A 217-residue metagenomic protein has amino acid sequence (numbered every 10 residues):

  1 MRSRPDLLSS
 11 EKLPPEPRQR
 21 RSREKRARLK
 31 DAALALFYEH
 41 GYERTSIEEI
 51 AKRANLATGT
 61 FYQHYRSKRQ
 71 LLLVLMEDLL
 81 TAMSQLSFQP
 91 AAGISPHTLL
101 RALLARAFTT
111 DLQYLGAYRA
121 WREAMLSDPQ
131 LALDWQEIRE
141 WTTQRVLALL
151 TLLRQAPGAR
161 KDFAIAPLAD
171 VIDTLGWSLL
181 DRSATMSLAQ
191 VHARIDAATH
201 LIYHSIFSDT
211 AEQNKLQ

Functional and structural regions predicted by a protein language model:
M1-E24, T210-Q217: N-terminal intrinsically disordered/low-complexity leader segments
S22-L34, I50-A51, L71, L75-M83 (+1 more regions): Generic hydrophobic, amphipathic alpha-helix propensity
R28, A32-H40, A82-P90, V171-R182: Solvent-exposed, amphipathic alpha-helical segments
R28, L36-Q70, V74: Helix-turn-helix
V74, F88-G116, I165-I172, I195: Hydrophobic alpha-helical connector segments
T81-S84, T109-Q113, P129-Q155, A166-D170 (+4 more regions): Amphipathic alpha-helical packing segments from all-alpha helical-bundle domains
Y118-W121, L133-D134, D162, L188 (+1 more regions): Short, hydrophobic secondary-structure boundary micro-motifs
